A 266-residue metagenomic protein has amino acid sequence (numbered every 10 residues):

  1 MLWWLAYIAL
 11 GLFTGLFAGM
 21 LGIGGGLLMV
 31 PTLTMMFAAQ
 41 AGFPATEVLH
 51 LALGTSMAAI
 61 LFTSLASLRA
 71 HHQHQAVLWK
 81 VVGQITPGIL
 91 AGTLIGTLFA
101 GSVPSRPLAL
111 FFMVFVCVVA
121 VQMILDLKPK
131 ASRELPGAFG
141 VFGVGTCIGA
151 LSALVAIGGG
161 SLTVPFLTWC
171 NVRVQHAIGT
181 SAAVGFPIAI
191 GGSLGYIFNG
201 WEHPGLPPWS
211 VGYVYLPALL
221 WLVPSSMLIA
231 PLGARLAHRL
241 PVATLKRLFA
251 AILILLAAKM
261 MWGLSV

Functional and structural regions predicted by a protein language model:
M1-L21, L28-H50, S64-A150, L154 (+3 more regions): Juxtamembrane transmembrane-helix boundary motif
T55-T63, A91, A183-G195: Membrane-embedded alpha-helical segments of transport systems, primarily multispan ion/solute transporters
T180: An active-site-proximal beta-strand-loop segment
